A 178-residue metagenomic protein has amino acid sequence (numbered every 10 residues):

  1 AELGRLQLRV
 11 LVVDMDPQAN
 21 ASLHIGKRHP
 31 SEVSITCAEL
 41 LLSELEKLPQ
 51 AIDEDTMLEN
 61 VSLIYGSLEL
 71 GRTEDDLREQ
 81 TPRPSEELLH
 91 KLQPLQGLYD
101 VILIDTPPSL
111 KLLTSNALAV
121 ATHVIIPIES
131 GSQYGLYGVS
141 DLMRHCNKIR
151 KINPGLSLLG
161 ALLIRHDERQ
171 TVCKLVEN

Functional and structural regions predicted by a protein language model:
A1-N178: P-loop NTP-binding core
